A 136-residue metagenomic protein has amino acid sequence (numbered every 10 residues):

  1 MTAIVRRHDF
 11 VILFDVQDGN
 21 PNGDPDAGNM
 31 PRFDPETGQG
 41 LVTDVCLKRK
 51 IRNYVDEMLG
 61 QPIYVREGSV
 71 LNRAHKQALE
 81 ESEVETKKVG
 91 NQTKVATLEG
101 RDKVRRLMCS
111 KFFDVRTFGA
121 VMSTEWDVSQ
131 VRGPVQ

Functional and structural regions predicted by a protein language model:
M1-Q136: RNA-binding basic/glycine-rich loop and surface signature characteristic of RAMP-family CRISPR effectors
